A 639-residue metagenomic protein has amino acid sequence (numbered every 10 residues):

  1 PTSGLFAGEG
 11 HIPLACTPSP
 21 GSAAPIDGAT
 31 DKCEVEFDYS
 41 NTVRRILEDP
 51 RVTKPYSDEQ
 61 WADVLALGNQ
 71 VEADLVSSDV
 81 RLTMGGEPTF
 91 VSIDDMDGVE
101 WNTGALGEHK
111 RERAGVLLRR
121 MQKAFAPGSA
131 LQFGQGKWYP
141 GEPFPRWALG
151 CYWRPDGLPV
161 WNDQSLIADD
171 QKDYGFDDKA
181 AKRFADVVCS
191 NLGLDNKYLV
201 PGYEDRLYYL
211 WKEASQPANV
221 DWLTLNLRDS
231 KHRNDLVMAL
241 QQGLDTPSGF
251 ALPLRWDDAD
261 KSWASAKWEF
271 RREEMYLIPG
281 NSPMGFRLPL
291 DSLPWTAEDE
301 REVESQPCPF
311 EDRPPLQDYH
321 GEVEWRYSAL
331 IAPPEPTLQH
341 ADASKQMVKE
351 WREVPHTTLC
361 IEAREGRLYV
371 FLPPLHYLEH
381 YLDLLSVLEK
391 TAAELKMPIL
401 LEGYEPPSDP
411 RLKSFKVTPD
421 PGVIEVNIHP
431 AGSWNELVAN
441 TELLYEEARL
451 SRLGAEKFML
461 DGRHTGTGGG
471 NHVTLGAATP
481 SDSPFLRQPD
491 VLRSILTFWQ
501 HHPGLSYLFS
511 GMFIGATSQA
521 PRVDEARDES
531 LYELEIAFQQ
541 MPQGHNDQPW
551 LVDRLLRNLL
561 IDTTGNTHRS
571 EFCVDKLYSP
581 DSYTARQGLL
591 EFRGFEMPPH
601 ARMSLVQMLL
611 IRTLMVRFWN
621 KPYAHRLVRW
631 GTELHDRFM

Functional and structural regions predicted by a protein language model:
P1-L412, T418, K576-S582, Q587-L589 (+2 more regions): Mixed-charge, low-complexity segments
P406-S408, L412-E442, E446-L460, G469-E596 (+1 more regions): Loop-rich catalytic cores of soluble enzymes, especially ATP-dependent carboxylate-amine ligases and other
R493-L496, M608, R612: Predominant activation on well-ordered alpha-helical scaffold segments within soluble catalytic domains
